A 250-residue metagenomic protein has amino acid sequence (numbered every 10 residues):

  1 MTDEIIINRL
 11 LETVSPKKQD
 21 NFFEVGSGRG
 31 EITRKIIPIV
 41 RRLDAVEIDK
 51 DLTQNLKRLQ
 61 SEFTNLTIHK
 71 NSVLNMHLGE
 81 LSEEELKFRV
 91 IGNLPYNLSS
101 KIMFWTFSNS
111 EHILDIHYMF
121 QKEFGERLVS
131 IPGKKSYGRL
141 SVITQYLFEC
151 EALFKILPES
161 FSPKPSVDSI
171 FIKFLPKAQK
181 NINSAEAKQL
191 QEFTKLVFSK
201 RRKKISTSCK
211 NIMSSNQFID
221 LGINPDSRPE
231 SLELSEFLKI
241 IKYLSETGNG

Functional and structural regions predicted by a protein language model:
M1-K188, L196, K239, N249-G250: Catalytic cores of RNA-modifying enzymes
S160, I170-N216, N224-E236, I241: An accessory alpha-helical subdomain
I219: Short, well-ordered alpha-helical segments that carry or flank key catalytic/ligand-binding motifs at enzyme/regulatory
S245: Accessory alpha-helical DNA-binding modules that contact the DNA backbone or grooves
